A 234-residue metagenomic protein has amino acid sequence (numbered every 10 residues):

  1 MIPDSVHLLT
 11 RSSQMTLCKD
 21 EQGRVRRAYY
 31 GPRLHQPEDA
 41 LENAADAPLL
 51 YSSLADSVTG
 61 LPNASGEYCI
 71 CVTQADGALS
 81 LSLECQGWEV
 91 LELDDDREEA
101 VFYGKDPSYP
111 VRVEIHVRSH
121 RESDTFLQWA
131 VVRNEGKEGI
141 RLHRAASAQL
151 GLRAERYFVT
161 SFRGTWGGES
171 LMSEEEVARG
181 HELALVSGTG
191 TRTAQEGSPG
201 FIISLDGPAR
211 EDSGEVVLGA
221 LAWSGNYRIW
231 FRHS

Functional and structural regions predicted by a protein language model:
D4-L9, S13-T16, V25-S234: Polysaccharide-binding surfaces and accessory modules of carbohydrate-active proteins
